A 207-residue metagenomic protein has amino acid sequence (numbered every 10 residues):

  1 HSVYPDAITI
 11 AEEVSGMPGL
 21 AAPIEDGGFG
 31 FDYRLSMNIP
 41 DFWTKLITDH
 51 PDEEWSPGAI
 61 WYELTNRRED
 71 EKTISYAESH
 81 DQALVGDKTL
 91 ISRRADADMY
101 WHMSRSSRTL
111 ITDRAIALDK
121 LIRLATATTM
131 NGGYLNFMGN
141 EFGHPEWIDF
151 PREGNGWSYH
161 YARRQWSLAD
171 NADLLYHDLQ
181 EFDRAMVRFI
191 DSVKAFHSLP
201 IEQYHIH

Functional and structural regions predicted by a protein language model:
H1-A162, D191-H207: Conserved alpha/beta catalytic core and glycan-binding cleft of carbohydrate-active enzymes
Y161-A195: Catalytic cores of secreted or luminal carbohydrate-active enzymes
